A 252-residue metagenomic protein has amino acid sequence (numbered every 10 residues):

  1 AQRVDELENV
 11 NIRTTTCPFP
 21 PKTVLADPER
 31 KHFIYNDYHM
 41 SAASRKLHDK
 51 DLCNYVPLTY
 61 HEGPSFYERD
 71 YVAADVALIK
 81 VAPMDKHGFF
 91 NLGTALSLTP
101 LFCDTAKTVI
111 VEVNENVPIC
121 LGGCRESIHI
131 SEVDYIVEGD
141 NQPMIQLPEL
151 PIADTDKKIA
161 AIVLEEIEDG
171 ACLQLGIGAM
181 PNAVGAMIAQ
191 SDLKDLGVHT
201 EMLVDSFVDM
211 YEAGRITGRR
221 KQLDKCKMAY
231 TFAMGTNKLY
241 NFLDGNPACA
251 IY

Functional and structural regions predicted by a protein language model:
A1-Y252: Conserved alpha/beta enzyme-core scaffold
